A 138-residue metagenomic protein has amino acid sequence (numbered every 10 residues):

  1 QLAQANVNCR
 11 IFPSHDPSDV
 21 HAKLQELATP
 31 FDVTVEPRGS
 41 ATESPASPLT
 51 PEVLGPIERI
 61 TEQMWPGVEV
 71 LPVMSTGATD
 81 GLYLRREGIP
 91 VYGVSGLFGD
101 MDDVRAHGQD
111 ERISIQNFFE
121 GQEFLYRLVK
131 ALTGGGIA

Functional and structural regions predicted by a protein language model:
Q1-Y126, K130-A138: Metal-dependent amide/peptide-bond hydrolase catalytic core, centered on the "pita-bread" metallohydrolase fold
